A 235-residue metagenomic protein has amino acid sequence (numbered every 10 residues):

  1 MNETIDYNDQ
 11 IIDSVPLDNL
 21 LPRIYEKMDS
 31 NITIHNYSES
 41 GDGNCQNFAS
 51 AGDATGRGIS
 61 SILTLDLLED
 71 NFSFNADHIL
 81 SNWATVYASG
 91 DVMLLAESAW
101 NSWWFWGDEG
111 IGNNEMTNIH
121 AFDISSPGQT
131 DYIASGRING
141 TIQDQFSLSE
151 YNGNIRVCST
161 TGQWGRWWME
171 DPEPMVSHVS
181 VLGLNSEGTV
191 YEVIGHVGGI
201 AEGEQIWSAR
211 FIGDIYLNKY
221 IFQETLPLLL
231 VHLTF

Functional and structural regions predicted by a protein language model:
M1-F235: Beta-sheet-rich non-transmembrane sensory/scaffold domains
